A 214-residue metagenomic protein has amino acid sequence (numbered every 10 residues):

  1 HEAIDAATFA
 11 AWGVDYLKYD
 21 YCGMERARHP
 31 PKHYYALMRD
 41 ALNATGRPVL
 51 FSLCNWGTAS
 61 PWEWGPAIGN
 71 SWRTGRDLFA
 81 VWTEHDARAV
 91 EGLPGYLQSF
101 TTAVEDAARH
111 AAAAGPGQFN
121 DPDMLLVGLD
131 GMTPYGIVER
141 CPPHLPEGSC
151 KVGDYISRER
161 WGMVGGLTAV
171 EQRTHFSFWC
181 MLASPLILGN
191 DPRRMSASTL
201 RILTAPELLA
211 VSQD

Functional and structural regions predicted by a protein language model:
H1, D15-H29: The substrate-binding groove and active-site-proximal loops of carbohydrate-active enzymes, especially glycoside
H1, M24, R39-P61: Aromatic-lined carbohydrate-recognition surfaces of secreted/lumenal glycan-active proteins
H1-G13, Q172: Short, acidic/polar
E2, R28-P31, Y35, L167 (+1 more regions): Solvent-exposed, acidic/flexible segments
D5-A6, A10, K32-N43: Short, well-ordered alpha-helical packing segments
E25-A36, S60-P66: Extracytoplasmic/secreted cell-surface and envelope-processing proteins
L50-N190: Glycan-recognition surfaces
I187-D214: Glycan-recognition and catalytic regions of carbohydrate-active enzymes
